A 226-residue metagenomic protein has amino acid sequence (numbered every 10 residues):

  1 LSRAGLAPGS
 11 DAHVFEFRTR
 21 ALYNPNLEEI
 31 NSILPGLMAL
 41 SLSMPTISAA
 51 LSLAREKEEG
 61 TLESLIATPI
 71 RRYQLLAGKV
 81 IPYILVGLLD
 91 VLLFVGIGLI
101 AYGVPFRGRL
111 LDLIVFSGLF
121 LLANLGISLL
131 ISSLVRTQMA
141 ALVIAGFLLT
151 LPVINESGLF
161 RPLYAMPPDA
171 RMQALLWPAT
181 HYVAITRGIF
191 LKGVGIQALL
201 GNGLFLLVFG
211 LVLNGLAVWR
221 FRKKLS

Functional and structural regions predicted by a protein language model:
L1-T46: Transport-system extracytoplasmic interface segments
I33-S48, L89, F147-I154, L211: Hydrophobic alpha-helical transmembrane segments of multi-pass membrane transport/permease proteins
S41, R72-I97, I114, G118 (+2 more regions): Selective transmembrane-helix segments that form parts of the transport pathway or gating/packing helices in multipass
T46, R55, E59, D90 (+4 more regions): Functionally critical, cavity-lining and gating residues within the transmembrane helices of 12-TM secondary
T46-I70, V80, S226: Transmembrane helix boundary and interhelical loop/hinge segments in multi-pass membrane proteins
R71-R72, G195: Short coil/turn motifs that cap or connect alpha-helices
I97-V104: Helix-interface capping motifs at the ends of transmembrane segments in multi-pass membrane proteins
P105-S226: Membrane-spanning alpha-helical segments of multipass transporters and channels
